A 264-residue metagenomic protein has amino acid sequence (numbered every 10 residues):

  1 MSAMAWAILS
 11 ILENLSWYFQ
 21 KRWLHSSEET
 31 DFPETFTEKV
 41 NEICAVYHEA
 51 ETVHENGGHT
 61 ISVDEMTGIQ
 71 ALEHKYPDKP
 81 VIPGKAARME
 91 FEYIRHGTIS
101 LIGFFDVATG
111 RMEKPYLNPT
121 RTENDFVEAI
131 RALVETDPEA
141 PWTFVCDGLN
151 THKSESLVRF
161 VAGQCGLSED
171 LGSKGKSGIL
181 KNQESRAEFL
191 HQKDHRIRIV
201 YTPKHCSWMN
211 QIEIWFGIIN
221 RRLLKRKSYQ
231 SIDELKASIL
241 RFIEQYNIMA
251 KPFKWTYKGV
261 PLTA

Functional and structural regions predicted by a protein language model:
M1, A5-R95: Charge-mixed, compositionally biased segments that are often intrinsically disordered regulatory tracts
L15, S62-D64, F104, G110 (+6 more regions): Mobile genetic element proteins and their domesticated derivatives, centered on retroelements and DNA transposons
E38, E234-A264: C-terminal domain-tail junction helix/linker
I69-A71, T151-E155, W208-Q211, L262-A264: Short catalytic/ligand-binding loop motif for oxyanion handling, primarily in non-cytosolic enzymes, centered on
V81-T143: Electropositive, glycine- and tryptophan-enriched low-complexity nucleic-acid-binding patches
M112, D194-K204, I212-E234, N247: Active-site proximal helix-loop segment of RNase H-like, two-metal nucleases, encompassing DDE(D)
A140-H152, G175-S177: Acidic/histidine-rich, metal-coordinating catalytic segments
G163-R196: Short mixed-charge
